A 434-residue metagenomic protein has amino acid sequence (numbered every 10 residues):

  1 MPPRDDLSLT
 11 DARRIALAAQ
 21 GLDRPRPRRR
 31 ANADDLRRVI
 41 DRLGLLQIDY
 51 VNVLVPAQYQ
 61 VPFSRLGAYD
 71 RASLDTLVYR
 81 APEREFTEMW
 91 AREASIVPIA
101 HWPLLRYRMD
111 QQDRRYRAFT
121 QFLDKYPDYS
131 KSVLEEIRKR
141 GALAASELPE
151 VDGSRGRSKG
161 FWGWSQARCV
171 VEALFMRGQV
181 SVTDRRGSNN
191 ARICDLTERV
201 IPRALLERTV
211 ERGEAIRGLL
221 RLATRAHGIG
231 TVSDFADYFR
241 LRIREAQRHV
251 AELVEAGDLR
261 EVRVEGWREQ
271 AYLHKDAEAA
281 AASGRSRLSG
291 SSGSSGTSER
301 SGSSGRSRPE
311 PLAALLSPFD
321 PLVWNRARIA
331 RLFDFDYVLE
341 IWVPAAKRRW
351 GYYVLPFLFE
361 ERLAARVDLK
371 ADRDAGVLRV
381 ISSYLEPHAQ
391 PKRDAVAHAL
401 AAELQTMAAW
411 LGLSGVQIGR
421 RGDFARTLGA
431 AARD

Functional and structural regions predicted by a protein language model:
M1-S291, R300-R328, L332-V354, F359-D434: Long, low-complexity intrinsically disordered regions
